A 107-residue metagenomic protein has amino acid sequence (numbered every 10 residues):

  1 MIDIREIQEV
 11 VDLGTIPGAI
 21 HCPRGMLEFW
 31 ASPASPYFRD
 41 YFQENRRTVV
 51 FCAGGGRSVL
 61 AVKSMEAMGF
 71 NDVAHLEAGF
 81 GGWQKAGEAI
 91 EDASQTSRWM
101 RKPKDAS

Functional and structural regions predicted by a protein language model:
I4-T48, G56-S107: Rhodanese-like catalytic fold shared by cysteine-dependent sulfurtransferases and DSP/PTP-type phosphatases
